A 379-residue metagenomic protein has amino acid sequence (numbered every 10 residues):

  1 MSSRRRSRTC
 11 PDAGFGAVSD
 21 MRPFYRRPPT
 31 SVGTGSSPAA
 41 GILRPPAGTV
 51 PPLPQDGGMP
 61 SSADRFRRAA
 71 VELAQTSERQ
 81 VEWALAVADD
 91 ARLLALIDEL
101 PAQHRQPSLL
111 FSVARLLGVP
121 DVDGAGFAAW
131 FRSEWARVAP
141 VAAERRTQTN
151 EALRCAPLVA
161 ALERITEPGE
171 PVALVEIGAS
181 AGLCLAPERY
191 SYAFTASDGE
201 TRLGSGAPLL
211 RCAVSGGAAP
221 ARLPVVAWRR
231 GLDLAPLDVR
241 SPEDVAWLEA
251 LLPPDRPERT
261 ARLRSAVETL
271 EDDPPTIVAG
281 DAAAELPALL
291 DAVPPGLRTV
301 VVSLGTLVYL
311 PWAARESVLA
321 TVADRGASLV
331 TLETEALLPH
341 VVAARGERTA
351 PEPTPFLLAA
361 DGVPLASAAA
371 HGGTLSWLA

Functional and structural regions predicted by a protein language model:
M1-F15, S19-S31, S36-S37: Low-acidity, Ser/Thr- and Arg-rich intrinsically disordered low-complexity segments
R44-G58: Short, Lys/Arg-enriched N-terminal segments with co-localized hydrophobic residues within the first ~10-30 amino acids
G57-E99: Non-catalytic accessory regions outside enzyme or core folds
A95-G169: Class I SAM-dependent methyltransferase Rossmann-like catalytic core, especially the SAM/SAH-binding loop
L100, P120, T149, P168-A279 (+1 more regions): Class I S-adenosyl-L-methionine-dependent methyltransferase module
L270-P275, P287, E316-S317, T321 (+1 more regions): Class I (Rossmann-like) S-adenosyl-L-methionine-dependent methyltransferase catalytic domain, capturing the SAM-binding
G280-A284: Conserved SAM/SAH-binding loop
T299-W312: A short SAM/SAH-binding and catalytic strip from SAM-dependent methyltransferases
